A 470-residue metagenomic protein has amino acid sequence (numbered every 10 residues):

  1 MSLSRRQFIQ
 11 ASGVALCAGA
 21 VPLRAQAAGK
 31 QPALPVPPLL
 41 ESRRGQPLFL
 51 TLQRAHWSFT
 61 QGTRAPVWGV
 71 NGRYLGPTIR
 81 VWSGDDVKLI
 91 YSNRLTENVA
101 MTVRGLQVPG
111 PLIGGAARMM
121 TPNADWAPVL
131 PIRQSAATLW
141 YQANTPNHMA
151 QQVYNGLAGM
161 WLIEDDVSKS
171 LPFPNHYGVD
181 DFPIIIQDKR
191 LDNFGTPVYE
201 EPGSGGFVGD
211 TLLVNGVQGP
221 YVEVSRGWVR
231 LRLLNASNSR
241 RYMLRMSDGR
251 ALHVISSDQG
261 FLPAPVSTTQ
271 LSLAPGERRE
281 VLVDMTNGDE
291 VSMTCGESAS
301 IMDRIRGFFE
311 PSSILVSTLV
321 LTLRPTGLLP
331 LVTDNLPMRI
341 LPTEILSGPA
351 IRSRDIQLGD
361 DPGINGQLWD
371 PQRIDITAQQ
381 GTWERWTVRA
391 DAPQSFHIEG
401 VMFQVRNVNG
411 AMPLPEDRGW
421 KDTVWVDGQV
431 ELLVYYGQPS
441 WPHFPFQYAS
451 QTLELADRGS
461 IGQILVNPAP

Functional and structural regions predicted by a protein language model:
M1, Q7-A27: N-terminal export signals
R5-R6, R232: Short, cationic motifs built from Arg/Lys/His that form the positively charged side of catalytic pockets
A25-P275, V281, N287, L319-D334 (+5 more regions): Histidine-centered copper-binding motifs that mark active-site loops of extracellular/periplasmic copper enzymes
V103-G105, P111-A116, M120, V254-P265 (+1 more regions): Active-site pocket scaffolds in enzymes
L139-Q142, G288-A299, W441-T452: Short, surface-exposed ligand- or partner-binding patches at beta-edge/loop junctions that are enriched in aromatics
H148, S300, F403-V405: Structural signature of outer-membrane beta-barrel domains
D289-V320, A456-G459: Terminal connector regions
